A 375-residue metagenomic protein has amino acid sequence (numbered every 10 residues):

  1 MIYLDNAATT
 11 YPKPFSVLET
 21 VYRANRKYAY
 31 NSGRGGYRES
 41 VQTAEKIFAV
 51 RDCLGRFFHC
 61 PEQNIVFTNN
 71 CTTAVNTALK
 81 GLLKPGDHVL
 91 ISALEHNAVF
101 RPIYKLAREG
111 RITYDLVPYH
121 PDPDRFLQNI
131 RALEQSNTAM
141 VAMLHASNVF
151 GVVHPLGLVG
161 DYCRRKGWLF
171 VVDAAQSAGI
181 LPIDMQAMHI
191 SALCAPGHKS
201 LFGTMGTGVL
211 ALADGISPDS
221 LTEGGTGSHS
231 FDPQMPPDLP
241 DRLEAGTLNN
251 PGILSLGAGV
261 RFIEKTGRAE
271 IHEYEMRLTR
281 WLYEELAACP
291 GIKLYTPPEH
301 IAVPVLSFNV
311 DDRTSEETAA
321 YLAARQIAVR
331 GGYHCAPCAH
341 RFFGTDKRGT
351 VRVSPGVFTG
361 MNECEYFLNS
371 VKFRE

Functional and structural regions predicted by a protein language model:
M1-E375: Pyridoxal 5′-phosphate
